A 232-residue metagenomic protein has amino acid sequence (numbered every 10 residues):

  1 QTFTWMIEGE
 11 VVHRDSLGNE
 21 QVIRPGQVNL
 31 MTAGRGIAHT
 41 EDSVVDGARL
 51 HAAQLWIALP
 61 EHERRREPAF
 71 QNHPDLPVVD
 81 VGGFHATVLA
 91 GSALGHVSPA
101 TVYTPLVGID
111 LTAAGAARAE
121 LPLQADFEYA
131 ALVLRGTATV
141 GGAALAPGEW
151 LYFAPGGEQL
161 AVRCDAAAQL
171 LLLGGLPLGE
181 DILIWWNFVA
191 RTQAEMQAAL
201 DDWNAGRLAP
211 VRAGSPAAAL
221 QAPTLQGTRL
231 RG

Functional and structural regions predicted by a protein language model:
Q1-G232: Jelly-roll (double-stranded beta-helix
